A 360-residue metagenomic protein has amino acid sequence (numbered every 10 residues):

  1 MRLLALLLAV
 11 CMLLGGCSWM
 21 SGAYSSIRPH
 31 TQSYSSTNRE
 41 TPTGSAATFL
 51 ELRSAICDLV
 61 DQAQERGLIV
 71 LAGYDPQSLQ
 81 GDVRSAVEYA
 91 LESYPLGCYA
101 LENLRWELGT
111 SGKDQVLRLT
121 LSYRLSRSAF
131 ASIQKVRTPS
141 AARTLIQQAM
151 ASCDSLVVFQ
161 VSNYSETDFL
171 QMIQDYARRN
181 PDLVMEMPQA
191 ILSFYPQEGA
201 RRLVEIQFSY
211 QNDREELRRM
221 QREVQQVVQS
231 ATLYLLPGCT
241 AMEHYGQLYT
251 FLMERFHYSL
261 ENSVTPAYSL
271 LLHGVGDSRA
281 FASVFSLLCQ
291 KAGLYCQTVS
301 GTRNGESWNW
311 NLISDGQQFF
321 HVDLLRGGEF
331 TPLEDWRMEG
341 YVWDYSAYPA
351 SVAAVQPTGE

Functional and structural regions predicted by a protein language model:
M1-A9: Sec-dependent signal peptide recognition, specifically the positively charged N-region followed immediately by
L14-G16: C-terminal motif of bacterial Sec signal peptides marking the signal peptidase cleavage site
S18-G238, P349-E360: N-terminal accessory/pre-domain segments preceding catalytic cores
R202-I206, S269-H273, Q318-L324: Short, well-ordered strand-loop elements centered on a beta-strand within folded domains, enriched for acidic residues
N212-L271: Secondary-structure boundary elements
Y245-L248, H273-C289: Active-site nucleophilic cysteine motif
Y258-Y268, V275, C296-E306: Catalytic cysteine-centered active-site loop
A280-D344: Hydrophobic/aromatic-rich core segments of domains that either
